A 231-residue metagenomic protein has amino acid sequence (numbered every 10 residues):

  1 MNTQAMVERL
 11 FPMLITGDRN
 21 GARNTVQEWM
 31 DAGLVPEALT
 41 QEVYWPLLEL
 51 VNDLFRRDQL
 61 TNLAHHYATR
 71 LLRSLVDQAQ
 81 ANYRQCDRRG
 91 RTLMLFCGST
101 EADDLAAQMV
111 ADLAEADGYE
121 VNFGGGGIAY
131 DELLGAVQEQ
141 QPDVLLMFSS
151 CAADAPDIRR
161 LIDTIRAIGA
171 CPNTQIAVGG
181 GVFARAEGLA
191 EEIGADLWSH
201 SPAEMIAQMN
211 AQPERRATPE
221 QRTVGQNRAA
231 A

Functional and structural regions predicted by a protein language model:
M1-D87: Long amphipathic alpha-helical segments
R91-M94: Conserved hydrophobic helix-helix packing surfaces used for dimerization/oligomerization
C97-L105: Active-site-adjacent loop and "lid" segments of alpha/beta metabolic enzymes
Q108-N122: Short helix-loop-beta junction
E115, I128-E187: Cofactor-cradling patches in redox/metallo enzymes
E120-Y130: A short glycine-rich beta-strand->turn/loop micro-motif centered on a GG-aromatic cluster
G181-A231: Peripheral docking tails and interdomain loops at the edges of cofactor- or intermediate-handling domains
